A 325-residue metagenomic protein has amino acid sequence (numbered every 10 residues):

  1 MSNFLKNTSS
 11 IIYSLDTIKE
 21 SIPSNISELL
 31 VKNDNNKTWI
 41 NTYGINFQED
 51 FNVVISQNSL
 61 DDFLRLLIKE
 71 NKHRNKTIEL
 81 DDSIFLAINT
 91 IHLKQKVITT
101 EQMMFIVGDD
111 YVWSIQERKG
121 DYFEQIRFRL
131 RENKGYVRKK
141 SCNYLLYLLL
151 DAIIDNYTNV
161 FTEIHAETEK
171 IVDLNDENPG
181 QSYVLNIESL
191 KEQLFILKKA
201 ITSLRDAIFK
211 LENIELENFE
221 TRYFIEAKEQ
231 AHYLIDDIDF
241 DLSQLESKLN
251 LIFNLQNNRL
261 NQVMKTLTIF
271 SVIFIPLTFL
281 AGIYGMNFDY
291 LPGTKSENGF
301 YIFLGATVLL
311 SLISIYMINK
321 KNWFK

Functional and structural regions predicted by a protein language model:
M1-K134, S203, A207-F219, I318-K325: Helix-boundary and N-terminal cytosolic regulatory elements
L93-Q181: Switch/coupling subdomain of P-loop NTPase systems
T100, T266-T268, L312: Short hydrophobic "helix-edge" motifs at membrane interfaces and signal-peptide entry regions
G135-K139, D241-E246, I315-K325: Juxtamembrane/interfacial segments around transmembrane helices
L150, Y157, L234, S311-S314: Alpha-helical transmembrane segments
I153, K170-M286: Membrane-associated alpha-helical segments
F270-K325: Alpha-helical transmembrane anchor segments
